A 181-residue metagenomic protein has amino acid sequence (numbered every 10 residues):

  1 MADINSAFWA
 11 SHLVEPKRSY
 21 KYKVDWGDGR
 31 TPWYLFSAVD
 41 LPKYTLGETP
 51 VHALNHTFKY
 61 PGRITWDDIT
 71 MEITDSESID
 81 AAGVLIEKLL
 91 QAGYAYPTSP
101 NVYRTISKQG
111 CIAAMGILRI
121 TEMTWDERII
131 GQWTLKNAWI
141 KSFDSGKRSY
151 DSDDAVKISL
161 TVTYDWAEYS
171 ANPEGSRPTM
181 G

Functional and structural regions predicted by a protein language model:
M1-G181: Glycine-rich, low-complexity intrinsically disordered segments
